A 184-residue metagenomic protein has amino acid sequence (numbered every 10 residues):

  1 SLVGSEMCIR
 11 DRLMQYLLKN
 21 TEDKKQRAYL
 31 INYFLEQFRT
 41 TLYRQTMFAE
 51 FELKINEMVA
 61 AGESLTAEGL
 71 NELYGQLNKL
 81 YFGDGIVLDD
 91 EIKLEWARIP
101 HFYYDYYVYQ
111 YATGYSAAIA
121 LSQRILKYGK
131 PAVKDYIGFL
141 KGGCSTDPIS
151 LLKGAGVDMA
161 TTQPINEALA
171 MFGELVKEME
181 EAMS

Functional and structural regions predicted by a protein language model:
L2-C8: Short, small-residue-biased leader/transition segments that mark boundaries at the very start of proteins
D11-A28, T41, Q45, A49 (+1 more regions): C-terminal, non-catalytic "cap/extension" segments appended to globular domains
A28-L35: Membrane-interface segments at loop-to-transmembrane junctions
